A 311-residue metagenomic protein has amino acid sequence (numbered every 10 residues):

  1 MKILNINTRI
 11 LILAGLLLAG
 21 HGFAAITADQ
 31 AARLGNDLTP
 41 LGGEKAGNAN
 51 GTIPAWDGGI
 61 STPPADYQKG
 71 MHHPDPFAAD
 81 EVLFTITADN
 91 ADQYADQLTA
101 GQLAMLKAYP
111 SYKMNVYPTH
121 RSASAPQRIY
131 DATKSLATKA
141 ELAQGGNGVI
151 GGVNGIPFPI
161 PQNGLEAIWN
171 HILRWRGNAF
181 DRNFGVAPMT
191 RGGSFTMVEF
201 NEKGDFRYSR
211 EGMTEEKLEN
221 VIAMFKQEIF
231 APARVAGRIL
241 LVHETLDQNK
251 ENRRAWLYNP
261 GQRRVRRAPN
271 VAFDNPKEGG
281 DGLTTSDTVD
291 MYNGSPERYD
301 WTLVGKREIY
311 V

Functional and structural regions predicted by a protein language model:
K2-L11: Bacterial N-terminal signal peptides that target proteins for export
I12-L17: Hydrophobic helical h-region of N-terminal Sec-dependent signal peptides in bacterial secretory/periplasmic proteins
A19-G22: N-terminal signal peptide c-region/cleavage motif recognized by signal peptidases
A24-A32: Cleaved targeting-peptide boundary
A31-N252, N259: Solvent-exposed N-terminal domain segments of exported/luminal and surface proteins
A223-F225, R238-Y310: Acidic, serine/threonine- and glycine-rich low-complexity intrinsically disordered segments that serve as flexible
